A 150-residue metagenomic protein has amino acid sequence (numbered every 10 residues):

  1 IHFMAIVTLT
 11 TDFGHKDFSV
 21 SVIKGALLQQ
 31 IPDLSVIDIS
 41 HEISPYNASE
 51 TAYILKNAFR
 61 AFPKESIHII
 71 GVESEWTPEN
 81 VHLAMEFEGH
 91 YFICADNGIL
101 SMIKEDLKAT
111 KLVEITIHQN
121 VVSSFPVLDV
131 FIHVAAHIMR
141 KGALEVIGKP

Functional and structural regions predicted by a protein language model:
I1-F3: Short, Lys/Arg-enriched N-terminal segments with co-localized hydrophobic residues within the first ~10-30 amino acids
A5-T11, F18-V72: Alpha/propeptide regions of enzymes that mature by internal proteolysis
T10, I69-V72, E86, I93-A95 (+1 more regions): Short beta-strand segments
A26-Q30, A84-Y91, A109: A glycine- and small-aliphatic-rich helix-loop capping segment at beta-alpha/alpha-beta transitions that lines
Q30-D33, A58-F62, D106, H137-E145: Change "in soluble alpha/beta enzymes" to "in soluble alpha/beta proteins
T77-H90, N97: Short Gly/Thr/Asp-enriched flexible loops that form oxyanion-binding sites at enzyme active sites
D96-Q119, L144: Class I SAM-dependent methyltransferase SAM-binding "motif I" and its flanking Rossmann-like core
V113, I117-P150: Anionic-ligand-binding alpha/beta catalytic cores of soluble enzymes and soluble regulatory domains that recognize
